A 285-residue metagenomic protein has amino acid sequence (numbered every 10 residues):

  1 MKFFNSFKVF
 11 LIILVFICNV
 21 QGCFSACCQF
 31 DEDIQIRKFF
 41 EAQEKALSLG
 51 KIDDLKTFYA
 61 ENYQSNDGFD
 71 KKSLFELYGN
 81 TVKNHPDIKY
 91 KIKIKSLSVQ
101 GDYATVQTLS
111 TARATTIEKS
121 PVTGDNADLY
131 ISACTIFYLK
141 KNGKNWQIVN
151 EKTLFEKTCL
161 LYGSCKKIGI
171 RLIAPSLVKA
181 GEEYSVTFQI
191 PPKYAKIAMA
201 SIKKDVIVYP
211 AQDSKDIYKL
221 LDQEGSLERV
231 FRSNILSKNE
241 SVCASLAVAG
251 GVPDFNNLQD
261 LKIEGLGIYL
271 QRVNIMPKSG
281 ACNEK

Functional and structural regions predicted by a protein language model:
Q21-L49, T57, N126, C159-L160 (+2 more regions): Short, low-complexity N-terminal intrinsically disordered segments enriched in polar/charged residues
A46-F69: Short, well-ordered alpha-helical segments enriched in acidic and aromatic residues
G79-L129, I136, R232-S241, A247-A249: Surface-exposed, charged secondary-structure patches
A114-T116, T158, A247-L261: Short acidic/polar inter-strand loop motif in beta-rich domains
T123-K167, L270-P277: Short beta-strand edge/turn micro-motifs at domain boundaries
L172-K179: Short beta-strand segments of immunoglobulin-like
E183-K193: Short edge beta-strand/loop segments characteristic of extracellular beta-sandwich folds
G251-K285: Short beta-strand elements
